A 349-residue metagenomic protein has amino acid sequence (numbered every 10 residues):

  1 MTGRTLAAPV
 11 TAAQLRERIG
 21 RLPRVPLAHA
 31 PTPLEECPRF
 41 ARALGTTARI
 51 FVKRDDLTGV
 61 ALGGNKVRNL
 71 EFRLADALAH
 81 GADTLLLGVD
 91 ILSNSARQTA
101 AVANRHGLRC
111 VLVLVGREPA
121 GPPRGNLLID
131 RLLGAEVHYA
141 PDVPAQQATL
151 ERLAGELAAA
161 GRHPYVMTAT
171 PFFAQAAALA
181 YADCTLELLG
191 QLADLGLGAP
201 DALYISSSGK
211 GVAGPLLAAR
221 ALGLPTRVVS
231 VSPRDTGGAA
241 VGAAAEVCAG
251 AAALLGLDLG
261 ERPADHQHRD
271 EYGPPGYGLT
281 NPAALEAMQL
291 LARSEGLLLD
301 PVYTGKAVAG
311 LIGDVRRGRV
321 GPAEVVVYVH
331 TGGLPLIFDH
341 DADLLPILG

Functional and structural regions predicted by a protein language model:
M1-G349: PLP-dependent amino-acid enzyme catalytic core
